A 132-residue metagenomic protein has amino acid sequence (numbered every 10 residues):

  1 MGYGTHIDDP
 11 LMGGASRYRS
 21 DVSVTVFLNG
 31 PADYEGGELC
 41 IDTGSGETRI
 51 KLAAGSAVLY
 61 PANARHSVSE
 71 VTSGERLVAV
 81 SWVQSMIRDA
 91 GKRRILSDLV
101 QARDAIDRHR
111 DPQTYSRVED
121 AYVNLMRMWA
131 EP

Functional and structural regions predicted by a protein language model:
M1-G91, L96-S97: Catalytic core of non-heme Fe(II) oxygenases with the double-stranded beta-helix
I87-M126: Charged/polar low-complexity intrinsically disordered segments, enriched in acidic residues
